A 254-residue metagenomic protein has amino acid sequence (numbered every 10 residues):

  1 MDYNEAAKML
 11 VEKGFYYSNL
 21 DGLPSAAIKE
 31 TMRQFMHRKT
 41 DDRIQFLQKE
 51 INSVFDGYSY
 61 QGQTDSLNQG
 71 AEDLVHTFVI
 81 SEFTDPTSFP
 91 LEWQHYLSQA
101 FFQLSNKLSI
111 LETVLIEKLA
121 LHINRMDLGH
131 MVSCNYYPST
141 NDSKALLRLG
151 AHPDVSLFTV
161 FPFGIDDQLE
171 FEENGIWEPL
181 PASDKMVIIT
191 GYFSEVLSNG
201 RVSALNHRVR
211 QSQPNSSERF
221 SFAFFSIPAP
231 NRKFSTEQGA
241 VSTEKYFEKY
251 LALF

Functional and structural regions predicted by a protein language model:
M1-T84: N-terminal auxiliary "cap/dimerization" subdomain that precedes the catalytic jelly-roll/cupin core of mononuclear
Y3, S18, D142, L146 (+1 more regions): Catalytic core of Fe(II)/2-oxoglutarate
K13-Y16, A27-I28, H95-S98, F102 (+1 more regions): Anionic coordination/interaction segments
F15, V75, G129-M131, V155-L157 (+3 more regions): Extracellular structured ligand-interaction cores
I28-M36, F101-L115, S226: Short amphipathic C-terminal alpha-helix that caps PH/PH-like domains
V75-Q99: A short, charged helix-loop
F83, S105-Q168: Conserved double-stranded beta-helix
